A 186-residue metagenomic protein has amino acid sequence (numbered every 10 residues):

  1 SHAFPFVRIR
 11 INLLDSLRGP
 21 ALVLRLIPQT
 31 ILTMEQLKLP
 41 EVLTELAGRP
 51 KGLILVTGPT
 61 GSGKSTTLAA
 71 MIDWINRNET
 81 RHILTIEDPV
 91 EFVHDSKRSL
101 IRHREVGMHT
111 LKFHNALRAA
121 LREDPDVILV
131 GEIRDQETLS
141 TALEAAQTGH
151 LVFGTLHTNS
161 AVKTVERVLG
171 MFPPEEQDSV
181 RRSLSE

Functional and structural regions predicted by a protein language model:
S1-E186: Short, flexible helix-loop junctions that flank or precede catalytic/ligand sites
